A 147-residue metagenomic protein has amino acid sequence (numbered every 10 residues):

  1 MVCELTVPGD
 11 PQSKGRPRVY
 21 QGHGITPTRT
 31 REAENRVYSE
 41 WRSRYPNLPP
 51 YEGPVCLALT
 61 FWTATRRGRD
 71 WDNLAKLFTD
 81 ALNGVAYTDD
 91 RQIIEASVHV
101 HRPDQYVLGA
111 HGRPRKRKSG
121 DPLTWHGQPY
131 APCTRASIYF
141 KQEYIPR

Functional and structural regions predicted by a protein language model:
M1-R147: Acidic, proline/glycine-enriched N-terminal capping motif
